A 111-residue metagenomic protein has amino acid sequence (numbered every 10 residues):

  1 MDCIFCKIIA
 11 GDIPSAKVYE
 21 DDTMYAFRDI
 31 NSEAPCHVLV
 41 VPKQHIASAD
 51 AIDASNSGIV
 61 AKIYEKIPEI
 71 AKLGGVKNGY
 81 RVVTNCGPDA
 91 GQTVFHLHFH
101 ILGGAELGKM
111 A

Functional and structural regions predicted by a protein language model:
M1-A111: HIT superfamily nucleotide-processing domains
